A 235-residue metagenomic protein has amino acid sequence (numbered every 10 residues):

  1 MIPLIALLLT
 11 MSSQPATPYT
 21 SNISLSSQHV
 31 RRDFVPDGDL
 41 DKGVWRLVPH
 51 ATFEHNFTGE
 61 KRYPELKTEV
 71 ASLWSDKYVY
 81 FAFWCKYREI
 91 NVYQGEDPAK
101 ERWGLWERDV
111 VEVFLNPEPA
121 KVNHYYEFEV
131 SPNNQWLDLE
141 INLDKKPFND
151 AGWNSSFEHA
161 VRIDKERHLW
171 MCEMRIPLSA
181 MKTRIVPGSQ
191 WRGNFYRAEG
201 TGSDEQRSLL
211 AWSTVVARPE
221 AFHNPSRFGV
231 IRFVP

Functional and structural regions predicted by a protein language model:
M1-L7: Sec-dependent signal peptide recognition, specifically the positively charged N-region followed immediately by
S13-P235: Structural preference for beta-rich elements and adjacent junctions enriched in aromatics
